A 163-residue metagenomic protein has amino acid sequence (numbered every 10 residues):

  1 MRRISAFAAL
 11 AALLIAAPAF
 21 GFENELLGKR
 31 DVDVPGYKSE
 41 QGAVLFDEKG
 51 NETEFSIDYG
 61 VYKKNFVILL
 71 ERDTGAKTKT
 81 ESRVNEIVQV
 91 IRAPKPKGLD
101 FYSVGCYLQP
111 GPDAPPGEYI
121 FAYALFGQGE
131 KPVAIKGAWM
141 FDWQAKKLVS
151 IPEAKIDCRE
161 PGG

Functional and structural regions predicted by a protein language model:
M1-A8: Bacterial N-terminal signal peptides that target proteins for export
A11-A12: Repetitive helical segments and hydrophobic/amphipathic motifs
A16-P18: N-terminal signal peptide c-region/cleavage motif recognized by signal peptidases
G21-G163: Exposed acidic/polar residues on beta-strands and adjacent loops within beta-sheet cores, strongest in beta-propeller
